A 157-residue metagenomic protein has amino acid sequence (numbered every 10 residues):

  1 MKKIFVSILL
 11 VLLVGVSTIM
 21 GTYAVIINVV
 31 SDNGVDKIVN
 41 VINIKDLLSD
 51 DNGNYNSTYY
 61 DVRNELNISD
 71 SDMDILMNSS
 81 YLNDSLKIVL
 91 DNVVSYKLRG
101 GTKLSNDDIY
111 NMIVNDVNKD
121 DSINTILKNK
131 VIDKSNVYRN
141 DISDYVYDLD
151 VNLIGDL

Functional and structural regions predicted by a protein language model:
I4-Y23: Sec-dependent N-terminal signal peptides of Gram-positive bacterial secreted proteins and lipoproteins
T18-I38: Sec-dependent signal peptide cleavage junction
N33-D51: Short extracytoplasmic/periplasmic juxtamembrane "stem" segments immediately C-terminal to an N-terminal membrane anchor
N52-N54, L98-L104, I123-N124: Charged, low-complexity interaction regions
D91, S105-D116, S122: Mature extracellular/secreted ectodomains of secretory-pathway proteins
S143-L157: Short, low-complexity, Pro/Ser/Thr/Gly-rich segments in the mature regions of secreted, periplasmic
